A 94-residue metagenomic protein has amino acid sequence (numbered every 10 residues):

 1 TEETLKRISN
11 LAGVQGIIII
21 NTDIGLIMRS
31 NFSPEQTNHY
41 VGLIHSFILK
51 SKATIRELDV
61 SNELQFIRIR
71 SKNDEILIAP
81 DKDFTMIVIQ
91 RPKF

Functional and structural regions predicted by a protein language model:
T1-F94: Non-catalytic interaction/Regulatory regions outside core domains
